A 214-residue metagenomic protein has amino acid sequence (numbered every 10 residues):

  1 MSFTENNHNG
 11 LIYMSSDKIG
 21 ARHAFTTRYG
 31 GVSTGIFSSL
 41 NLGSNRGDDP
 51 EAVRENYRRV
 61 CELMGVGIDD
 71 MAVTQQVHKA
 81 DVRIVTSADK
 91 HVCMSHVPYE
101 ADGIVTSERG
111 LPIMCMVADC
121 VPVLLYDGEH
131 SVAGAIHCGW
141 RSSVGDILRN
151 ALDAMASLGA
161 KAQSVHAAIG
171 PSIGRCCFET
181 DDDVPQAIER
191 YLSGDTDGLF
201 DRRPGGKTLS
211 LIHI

Functional and structural regions predicted by a protein language model:
M1-I212: Active-site microenvironment for binding and transforming phosphate-containing groups
